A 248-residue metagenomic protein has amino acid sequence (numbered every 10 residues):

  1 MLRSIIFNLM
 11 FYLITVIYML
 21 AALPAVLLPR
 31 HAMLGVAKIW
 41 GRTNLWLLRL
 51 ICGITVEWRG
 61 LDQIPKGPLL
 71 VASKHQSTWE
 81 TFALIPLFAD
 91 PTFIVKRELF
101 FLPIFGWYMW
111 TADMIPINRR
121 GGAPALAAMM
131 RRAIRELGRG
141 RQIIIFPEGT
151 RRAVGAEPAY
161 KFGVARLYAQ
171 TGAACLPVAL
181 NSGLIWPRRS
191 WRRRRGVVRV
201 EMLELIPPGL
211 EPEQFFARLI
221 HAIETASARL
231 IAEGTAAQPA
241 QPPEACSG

Functional and structural regions predicted by a protein language model:
L2-L27: A hydrophobic membrane-anchoring feature enriched in long, contiguous, low-charge segments that mark signal-anchor
M19-R42, R49-I51, P65-G122: Catalytic core of membrane glycerolipid acyltransferases/transacylases, capturing the structured, soluble-facing
C52-I54, W58: Membrane-helix interfacial anchor on the cytosolic side
W58, V71, F93, V200-M202: Generic preference for hydrophobic
R59, V95-K96, I117-R119, P147 (+1 more regions): Thr-Gly-centered strand-to-loop micro-motif
G60-I64: Glycine-rich helix-loop-beta junction characteristic of Rossmann-like nucleotide cofactor-binding loops
L126-G248: Non-catalytic C-terminal accessory region of glycerolipid acyltransferases and related lyso-lipid remodeling enzymes
